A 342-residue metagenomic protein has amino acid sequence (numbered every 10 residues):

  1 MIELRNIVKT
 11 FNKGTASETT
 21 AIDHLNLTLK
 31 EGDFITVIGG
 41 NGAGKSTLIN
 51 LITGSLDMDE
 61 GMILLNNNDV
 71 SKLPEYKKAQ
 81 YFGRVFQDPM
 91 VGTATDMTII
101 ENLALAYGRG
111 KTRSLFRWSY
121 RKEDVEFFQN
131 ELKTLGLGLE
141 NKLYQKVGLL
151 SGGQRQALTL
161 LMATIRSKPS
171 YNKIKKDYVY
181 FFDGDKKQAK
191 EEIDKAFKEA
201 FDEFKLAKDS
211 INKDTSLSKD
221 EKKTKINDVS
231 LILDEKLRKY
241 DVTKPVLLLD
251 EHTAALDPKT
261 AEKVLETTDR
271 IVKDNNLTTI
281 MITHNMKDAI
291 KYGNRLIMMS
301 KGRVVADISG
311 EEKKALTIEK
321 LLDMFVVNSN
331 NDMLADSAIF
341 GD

Functional and structural regions predicted by a protein language model:
M1, T10-H24, P74: A short, flexible loop at the N-terminus of ABC-type nucleotide-binding domains that lies
I38-G40: The feature captures the beta-strand-to-loop junction immediately N-terminal to the Walker
T53: Helix-to-loop junction immediately C-terminal to a conserved catalytic motif
G61-N68: Conserved ABC transporter NBD signature motif
D69-G83, V91, S114, R121 (+1 more regions): ABC ATPase NBD coupling module
K173, E251-H252: Walker B catalytic motif
T283-H284: H-loop/switch region of ABC-family ATPase nucleotide-binding domains
R303-S329: Conserved beta-strand-loop-alpha-helix hinge in the C-terminal portion of ABC ATPase nucleotide-binding domains
